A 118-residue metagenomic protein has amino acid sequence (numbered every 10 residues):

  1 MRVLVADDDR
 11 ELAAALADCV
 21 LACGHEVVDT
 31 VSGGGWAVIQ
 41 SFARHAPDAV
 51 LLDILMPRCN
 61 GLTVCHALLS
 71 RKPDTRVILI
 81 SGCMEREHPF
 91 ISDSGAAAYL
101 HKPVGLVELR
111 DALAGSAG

Functional and structural regions predicted by a protein language model:
R10-D29: Two-component/phosphorelay signaling modules centered on CheY-like receiver
T30-A49: Acidic, metal-coordinating helix/loop segments flanking the phosphotransfer/catalytic sites of two-component signaling
G33-G34, N60-V64: Acidic catalytic/metal-coordinating carboxylates
Q40, L62-P73: Short amphipathic alpha-helix used as the core "switch/output" element in two-component signaling
D53, S81: Active-site residues of response regulator receiver
M56: Receiver (REC) domain active-site loop signature in two-component systems and cognate sites in sensor histidine kinases
T63, C83-H101, D111: Alpha4 helix (beta4-alpha4-beta5 surface) of REC/receiver domains from two-component response regulators
V104-A117: C-terminal output helix
